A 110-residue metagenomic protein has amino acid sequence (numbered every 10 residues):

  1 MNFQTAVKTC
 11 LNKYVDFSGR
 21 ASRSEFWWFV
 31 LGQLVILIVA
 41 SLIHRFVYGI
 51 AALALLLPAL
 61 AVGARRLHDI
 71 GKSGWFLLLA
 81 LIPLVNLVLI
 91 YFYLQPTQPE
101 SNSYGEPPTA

Functional and structural regions predicted by a protein language model:
M1-N12, Q98-A110: Low-complexity, intrinsically disordered extramembrane tails and loops of integral membrane proteins
A6-W28, V35: Membrane interfacial helix-start motif at the N-side
G19-E25, H68, S101-P108: GH16 jelly-roll
S24-G63, I70-Q95: Hydrophobic alpha-helical transmembrane segments in multi-pass membrane proteins
